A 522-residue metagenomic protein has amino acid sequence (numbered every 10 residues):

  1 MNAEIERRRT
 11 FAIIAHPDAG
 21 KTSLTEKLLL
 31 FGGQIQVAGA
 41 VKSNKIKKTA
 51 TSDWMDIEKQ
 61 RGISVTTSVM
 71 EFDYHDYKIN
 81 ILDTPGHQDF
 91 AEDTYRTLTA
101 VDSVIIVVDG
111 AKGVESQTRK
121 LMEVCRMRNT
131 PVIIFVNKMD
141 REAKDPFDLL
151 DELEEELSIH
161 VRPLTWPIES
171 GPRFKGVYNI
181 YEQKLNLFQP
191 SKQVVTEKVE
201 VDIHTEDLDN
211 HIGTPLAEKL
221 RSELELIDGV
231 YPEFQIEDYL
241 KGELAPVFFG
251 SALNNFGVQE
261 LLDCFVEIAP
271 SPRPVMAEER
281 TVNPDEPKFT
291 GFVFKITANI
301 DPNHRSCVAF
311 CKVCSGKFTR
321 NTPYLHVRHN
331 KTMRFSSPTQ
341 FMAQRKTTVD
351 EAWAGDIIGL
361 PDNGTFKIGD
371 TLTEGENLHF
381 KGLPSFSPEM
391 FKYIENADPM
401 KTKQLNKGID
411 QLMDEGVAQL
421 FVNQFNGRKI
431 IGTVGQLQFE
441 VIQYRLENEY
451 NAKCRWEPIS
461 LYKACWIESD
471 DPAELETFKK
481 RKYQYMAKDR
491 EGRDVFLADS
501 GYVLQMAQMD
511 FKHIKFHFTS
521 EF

Functional and structural regions predicted by a protein language model:
M1-F522: Structural and coupling elements of P-loop NTPases
